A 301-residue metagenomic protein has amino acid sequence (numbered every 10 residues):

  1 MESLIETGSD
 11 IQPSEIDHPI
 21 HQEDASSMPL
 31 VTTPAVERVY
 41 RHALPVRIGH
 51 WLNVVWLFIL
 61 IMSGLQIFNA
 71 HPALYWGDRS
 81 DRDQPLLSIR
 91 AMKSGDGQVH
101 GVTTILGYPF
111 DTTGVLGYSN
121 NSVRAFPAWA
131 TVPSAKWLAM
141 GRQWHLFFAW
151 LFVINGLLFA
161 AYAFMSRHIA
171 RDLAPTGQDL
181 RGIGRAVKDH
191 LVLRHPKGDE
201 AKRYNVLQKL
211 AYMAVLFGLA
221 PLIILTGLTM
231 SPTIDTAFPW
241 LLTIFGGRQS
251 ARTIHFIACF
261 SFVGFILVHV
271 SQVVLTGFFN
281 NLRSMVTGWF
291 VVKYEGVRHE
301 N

Functional and structural regions predicted by a protein language model:
M1-N301: Membrane-embedded alpha-helical bundles that constitute the cytochrome b-like, heme-associated redox core of multi-pass
